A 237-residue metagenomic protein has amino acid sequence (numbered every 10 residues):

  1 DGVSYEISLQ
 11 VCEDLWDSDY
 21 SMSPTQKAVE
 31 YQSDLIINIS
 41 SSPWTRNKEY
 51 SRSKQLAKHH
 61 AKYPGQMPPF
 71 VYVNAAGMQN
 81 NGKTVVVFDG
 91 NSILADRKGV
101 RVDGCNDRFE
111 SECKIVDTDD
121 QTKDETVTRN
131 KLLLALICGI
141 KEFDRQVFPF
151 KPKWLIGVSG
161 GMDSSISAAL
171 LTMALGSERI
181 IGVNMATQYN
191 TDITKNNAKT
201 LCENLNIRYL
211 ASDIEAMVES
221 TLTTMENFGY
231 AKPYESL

Functional and structural regions predicted by a protein language model:
D1-Q10, L35: Beta-strand-turn-beta hairpins that frame and shape the catalytic cleft of phosphate-ester-processing enzymes
V3, A95-G99, D117-D119: Short acidic-glycine loop/turn motifs at beta-strand connectors
W16-E110: CN hydrolase (nitrilase-like) catalytic-core segments centered on the catalytic cysteine and neighboring Lys/Glu
N106-T126: A short, polar/charged loop-to-alpha-helix boundary motif
F109-I115, R179-L237: A conserved beta-strand->alpha-helix junction
T128-L155: Phosphate/ATP-binding catalytic cores across multiple sugar-kinase/actin-like superfamilies, primarily ASKHA
R129, P152-K199: ATP-dependent adenylation/pyrophosphate-handling site
K141-F150, M173, S177-I180, N227: Conserved helix-loop functional segments at active or binding sites
